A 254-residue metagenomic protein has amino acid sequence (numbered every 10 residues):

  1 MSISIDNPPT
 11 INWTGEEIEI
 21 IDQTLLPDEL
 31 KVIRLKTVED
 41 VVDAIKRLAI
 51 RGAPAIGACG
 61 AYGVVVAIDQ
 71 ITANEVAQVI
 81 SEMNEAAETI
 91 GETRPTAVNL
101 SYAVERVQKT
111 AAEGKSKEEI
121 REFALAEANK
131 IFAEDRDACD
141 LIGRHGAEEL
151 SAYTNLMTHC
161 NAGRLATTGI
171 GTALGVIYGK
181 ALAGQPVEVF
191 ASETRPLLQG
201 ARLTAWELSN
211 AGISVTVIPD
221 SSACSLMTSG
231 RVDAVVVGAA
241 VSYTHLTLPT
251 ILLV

Functional and structural regions predicted by a protein language model:
S2-E39: Positively charged, low-complexity intrinsically disordered leader regions
L25-I33, V38-D40, C139, R195-P196 (+1 more regions): Glycine-rich oxoanion-binding loops at beta->alpha junctions
E39, D43, Q78-S81: Glycine-rich anion/phosphate-binding loops
A49-I218: N-terminal active-site beta-alpha-beta segment that forms phosphate/nucleotide-binding and substrate-recognition loops
S225, A239, L246: Feature captures the catalytic cores and cofactor-binding loops of soluble hydro-lyases/lyases that act on carboxylate
T244-T250: Conserved small/polar residues in nucleotide/adenosyl-binding loops
